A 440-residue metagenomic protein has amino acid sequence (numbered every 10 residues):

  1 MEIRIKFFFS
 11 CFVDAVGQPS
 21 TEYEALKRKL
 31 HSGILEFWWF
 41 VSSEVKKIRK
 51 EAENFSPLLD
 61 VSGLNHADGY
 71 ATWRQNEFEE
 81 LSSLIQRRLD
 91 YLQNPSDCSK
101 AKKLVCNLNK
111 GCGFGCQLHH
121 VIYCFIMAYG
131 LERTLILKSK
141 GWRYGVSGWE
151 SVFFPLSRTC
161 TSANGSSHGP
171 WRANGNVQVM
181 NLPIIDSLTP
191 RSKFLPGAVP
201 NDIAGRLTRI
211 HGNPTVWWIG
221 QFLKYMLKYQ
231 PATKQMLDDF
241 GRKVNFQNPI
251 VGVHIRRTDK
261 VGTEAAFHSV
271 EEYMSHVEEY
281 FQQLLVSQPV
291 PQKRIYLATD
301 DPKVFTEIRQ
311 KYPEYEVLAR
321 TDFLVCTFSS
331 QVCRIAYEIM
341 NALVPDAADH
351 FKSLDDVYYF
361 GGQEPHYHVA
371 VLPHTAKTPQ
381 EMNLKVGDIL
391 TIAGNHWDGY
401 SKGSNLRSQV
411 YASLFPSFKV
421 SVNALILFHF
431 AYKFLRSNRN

Functional and structural regions predicted by a protein language model:
M1-E278, Q283, Q288-Q292: Secretory-pathway glycan-assembly enzymes, especially type II membrane glycosyltransferases that use nucleotide-sugar
E2-F12, L318, S408-A431: Short, compositionally biased segments
Q93-S96, F125-I126, F240-V244, L285-V286 (+5 more regions): Beta-strand elements of modular eukaryotic interaction domains
S99-A101, G115, F246-N248, V290 (+5 more regions): Eukaryote-biased feature marking scaffold/signaling PDZ-domain proteins and nuclear chromatin regulators
C124, A128, L135, V251-V253 (+8 more regions): Structural signal for hydrophobic/aromatic residues that build the beta-strand cores of folded beta-sheet domains
P291-F351, Y358-Y359: Donor-binding and catalytic core of enzymes assembling or modifying cell-surface/extracellular glycoconjugates
Y367-D398, K402, L406-L425, N440: SH3/SH3-like (including bacterial SH3b) beta-barrel domains that bind proline-rich motifs or cell-wall ligands
H429-N440: Long, low-complexity intrinsically disordered regions
